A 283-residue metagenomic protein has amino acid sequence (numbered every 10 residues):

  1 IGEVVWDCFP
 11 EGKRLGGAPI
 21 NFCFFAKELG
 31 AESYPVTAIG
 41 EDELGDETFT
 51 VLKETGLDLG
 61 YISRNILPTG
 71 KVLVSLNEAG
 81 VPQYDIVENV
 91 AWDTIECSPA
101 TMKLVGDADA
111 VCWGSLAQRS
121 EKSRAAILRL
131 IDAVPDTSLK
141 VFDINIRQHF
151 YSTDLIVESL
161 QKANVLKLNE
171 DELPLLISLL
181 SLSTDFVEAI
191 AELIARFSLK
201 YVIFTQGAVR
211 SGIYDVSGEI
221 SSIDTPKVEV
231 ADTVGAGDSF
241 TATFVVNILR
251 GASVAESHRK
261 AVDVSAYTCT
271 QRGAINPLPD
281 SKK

Functional and structural regions predicted by a protein language model:
I1, V36-A38, W113-G114: Short hydrophobic segments within beta-strands
I1-E3, V141: Short, hydrophobic/glycine-enriched beta-strand segments
V5-C8, R147, E172-P174, V228-E229: A short, flexible beta-alpha/helix-coil linker loop
D7-V72, L76-V81, I86-W92, K283: Substrate-binding N-lobe of the ribokinase-like
G17, G70, A91, S115-A117 (+2 more regions): Glycine-rich phosphate/pyrophosphate-binding beta-alpha loops
A26, N169, G237: Short, conserved phosphate/pyrophosphate- and ester-handling motifs at nucleotide-, phospho-/glycolipid
V51-E54, L59-R64, E78-I220, A252 (+1 more regions): Ribokinase/PfkB-type carbohydrate-kinase core domain
T184-K283: Conserved phosphate-binding/catalytic region of the ribokinase-like
